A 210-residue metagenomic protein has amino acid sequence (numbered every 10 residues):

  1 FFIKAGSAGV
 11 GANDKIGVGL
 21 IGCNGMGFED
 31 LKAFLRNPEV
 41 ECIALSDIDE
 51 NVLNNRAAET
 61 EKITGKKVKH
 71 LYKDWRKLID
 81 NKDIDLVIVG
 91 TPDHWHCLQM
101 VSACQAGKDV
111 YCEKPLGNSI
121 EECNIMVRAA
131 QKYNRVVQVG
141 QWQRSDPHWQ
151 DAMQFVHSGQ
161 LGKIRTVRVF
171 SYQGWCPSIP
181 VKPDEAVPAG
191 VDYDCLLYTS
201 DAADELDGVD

Functional and structural regions predicted by a protein language model:
F1-C112, E121-V136: N-terminal glycine-/serine-/threonine-rich beta1-alpha1-beta2 phosphate-ribose binding loop of Rossmann-like
E41-I43, K69, G162-R165, D194: A short, local hydrophobic-aromatic micro-motif
T91-P92, P115, A202-A203: Proline-centered helix-kink/hinge sites
A106, V187, S200: Active-site-proximal cap/lid insertion segments
D109-Y111, G117-G190: A contiguous active-site-proximal alpha/beta segment in oxidoreductase catalytic domains
C195-E205: Conserved small/polar residues in nucleotide/adenosyl-binding loops
V209-D210: Hydrophobic alpha-helical segments, chiefly the membrane-spanning helices and signal/signal-anchor peptides
